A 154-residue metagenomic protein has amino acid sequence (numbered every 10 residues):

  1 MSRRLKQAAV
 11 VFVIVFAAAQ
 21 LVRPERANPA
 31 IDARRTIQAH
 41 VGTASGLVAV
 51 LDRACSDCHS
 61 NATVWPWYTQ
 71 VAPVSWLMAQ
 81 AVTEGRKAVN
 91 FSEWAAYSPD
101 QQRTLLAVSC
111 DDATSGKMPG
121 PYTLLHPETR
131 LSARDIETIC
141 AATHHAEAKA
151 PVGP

Functional and structural regions predicted by a protein language model:
R4-P154: Aromatic- and Gly/Pro-enriched helix-to-coil junctions and flexible linker segments
